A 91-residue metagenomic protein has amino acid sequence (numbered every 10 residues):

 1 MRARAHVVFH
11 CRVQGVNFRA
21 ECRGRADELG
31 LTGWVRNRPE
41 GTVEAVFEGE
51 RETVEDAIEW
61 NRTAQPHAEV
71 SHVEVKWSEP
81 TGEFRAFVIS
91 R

Functional and structural regions predicted by a protein language model:
M1-R91: Intrinsically disordered, low-complexity, mixed-charge
